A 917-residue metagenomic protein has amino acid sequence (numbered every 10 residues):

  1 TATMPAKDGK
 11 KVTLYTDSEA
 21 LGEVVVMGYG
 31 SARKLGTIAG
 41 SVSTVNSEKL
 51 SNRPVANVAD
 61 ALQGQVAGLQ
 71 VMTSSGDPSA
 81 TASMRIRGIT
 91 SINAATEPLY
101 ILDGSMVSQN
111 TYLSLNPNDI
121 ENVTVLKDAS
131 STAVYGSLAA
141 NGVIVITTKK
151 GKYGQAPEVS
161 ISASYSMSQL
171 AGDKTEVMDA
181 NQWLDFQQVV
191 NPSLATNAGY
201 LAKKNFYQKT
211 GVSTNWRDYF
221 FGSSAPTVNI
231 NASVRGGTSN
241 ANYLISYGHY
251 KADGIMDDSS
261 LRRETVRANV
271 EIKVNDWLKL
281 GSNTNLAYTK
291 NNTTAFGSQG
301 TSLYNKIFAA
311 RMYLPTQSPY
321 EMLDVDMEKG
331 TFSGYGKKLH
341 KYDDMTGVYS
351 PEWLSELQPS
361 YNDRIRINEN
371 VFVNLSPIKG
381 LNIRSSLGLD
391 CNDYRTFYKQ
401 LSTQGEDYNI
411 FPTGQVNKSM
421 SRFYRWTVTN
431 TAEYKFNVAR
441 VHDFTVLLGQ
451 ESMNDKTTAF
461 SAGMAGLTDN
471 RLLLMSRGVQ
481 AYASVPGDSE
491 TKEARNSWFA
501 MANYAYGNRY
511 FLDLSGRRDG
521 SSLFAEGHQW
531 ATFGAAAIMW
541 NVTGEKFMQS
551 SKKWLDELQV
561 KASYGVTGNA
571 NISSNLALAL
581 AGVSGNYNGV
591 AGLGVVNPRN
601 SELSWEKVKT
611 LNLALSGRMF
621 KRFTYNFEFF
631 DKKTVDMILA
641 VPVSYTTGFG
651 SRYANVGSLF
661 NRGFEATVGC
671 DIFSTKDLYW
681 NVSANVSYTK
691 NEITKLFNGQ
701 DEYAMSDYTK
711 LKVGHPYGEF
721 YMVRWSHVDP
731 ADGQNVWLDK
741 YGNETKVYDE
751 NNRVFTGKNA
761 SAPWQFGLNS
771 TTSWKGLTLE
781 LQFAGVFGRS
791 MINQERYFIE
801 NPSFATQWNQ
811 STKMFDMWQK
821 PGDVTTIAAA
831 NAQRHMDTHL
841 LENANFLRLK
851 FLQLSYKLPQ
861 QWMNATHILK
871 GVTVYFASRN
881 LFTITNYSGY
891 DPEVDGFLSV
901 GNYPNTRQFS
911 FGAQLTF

Functional and structural regions predicted by a protein language model:
T1-R267, E271-G281, N285-A287, T301 (+4 more regions): Short, small/polar-rich motifs associated with maturation and membrane association, primarily at protein termini
L35-G36, V134-G136, G154-Q155, Q169-G172 (+5 more regions): Switch/connector loops and helix/strand junctions flanking conserved nucleotide-binding motifs in nucleotide-processing
L50-N52, T96-E97, A198, V228 (+9 more regions): Extracellular/periplasmic, surface-exposed regions of secreted and cell-surface proteins
A59-Q65, Y653-F660, Q700-M722, G757-G767 (+3 more regions): C-terminal extracellular loops and terminal segments of Gram-negative outer membrane beta-barrel proteins
S160-G211, S461, T468, A654 (+1 more regions): Conserved small-residue
S168, N205-F206, D407-Y408, S521 (+2 more regions): Extracytoplasmic gating/loop element in the C-terminal half of outer-membrane beta-barrel translocons and assembly
A287, T294-R366, F423, V590 (+1 more regions): Acidic/polar loop-and-plug regions of large Gram-negative outer-membrane beta-barrel proteins
N759-I792: Glycine-rich, aromatic-lined ligand/substrate-binding cores of catalytic and carbohydrate-binding domains
